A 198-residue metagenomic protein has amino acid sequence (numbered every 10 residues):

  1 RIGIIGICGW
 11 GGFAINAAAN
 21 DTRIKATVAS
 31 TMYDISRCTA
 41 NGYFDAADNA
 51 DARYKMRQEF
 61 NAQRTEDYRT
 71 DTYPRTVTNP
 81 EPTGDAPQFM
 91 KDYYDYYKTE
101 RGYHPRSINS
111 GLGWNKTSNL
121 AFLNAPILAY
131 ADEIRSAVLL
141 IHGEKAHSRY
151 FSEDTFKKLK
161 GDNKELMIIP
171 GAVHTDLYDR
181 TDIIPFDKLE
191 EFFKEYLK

Functional and structural regions predicted by a protein language model:
R1-G9, V138: Alpha/beta-hydrolase fold nucleophile elbow
I15-Y96: Alpha/beta-hydrolase-fold enzymes
Y43, L112-Y130, S136, H147: Active-site nucleophile elbow and catalytic-triad environment of alpha/beta-hydrolase enzymes
I134, L140-H142: Short beta-strand/loop motif that positions the catalytic acidic residue of the alpha/beta-hydrolase fold
E144-E165: Conserved loop-alpha-helix segment in the C-terminal half of the alpha/beta-hydrolase fold that carries the catalytic
L166-A172: Short glycine-rich catalytic loops that host catalytic nucleophiles or stabilize transition states across multiple
A172-I183: Catalytic histidine-centered segment of alpha/beta-hydrolase-like enzymes
K188-Y196: C-terminal alpha-helix
